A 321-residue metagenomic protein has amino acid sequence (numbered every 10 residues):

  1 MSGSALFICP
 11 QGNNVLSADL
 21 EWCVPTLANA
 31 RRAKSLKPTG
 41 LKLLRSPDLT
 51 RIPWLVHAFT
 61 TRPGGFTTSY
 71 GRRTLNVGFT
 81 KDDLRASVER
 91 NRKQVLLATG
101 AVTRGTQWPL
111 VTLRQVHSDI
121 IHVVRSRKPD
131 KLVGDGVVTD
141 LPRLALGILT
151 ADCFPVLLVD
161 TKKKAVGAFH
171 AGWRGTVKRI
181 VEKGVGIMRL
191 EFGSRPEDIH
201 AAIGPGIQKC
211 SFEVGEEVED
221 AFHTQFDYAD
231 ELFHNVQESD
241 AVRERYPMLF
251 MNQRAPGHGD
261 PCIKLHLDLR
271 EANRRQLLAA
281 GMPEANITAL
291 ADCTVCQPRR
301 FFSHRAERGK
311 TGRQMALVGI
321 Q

Functional and structural regions predicted by a protein language model:
S2-Q321: Active-site microenvironment for binding and transforming phosphate-containing groups
